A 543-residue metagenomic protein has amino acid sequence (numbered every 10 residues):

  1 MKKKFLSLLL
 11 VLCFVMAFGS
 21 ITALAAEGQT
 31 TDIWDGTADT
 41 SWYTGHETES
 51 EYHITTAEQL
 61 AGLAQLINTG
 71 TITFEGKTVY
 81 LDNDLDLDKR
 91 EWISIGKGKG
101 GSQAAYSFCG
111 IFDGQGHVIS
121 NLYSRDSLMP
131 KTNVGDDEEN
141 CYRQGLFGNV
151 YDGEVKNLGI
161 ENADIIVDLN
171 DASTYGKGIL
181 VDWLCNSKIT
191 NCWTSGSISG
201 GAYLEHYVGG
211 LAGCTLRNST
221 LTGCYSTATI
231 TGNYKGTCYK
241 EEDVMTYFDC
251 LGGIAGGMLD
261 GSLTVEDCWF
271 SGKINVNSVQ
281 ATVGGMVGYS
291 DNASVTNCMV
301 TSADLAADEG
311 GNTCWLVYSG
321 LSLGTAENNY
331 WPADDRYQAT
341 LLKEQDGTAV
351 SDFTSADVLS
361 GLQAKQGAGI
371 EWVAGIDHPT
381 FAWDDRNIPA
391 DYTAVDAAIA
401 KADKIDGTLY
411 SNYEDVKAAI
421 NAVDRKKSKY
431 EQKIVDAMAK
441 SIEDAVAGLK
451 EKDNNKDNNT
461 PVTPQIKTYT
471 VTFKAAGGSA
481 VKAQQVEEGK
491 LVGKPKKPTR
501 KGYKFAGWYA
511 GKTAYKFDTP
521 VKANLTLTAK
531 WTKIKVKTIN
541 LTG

Functional and structural regions predicted by a protein language model:
M1-L10: Positively charged n-region of N-terminal signal peptides that target proteins for export
V15-L24: C-terminal segment of classical bacterial N-terminal signal peptides
A26-A390, I539-L541: Surface-exposed repetitive/solenoidal architectures
D35, I54-T55, S107-C109, N121 (+7 more regions): Secondary-structure capping and domain/repeat boundary segments
L81, N329, V416-I420, Y469-V471 (+1 more regions): Disulfide-stabilized extracellular beta-strand modules
L158, A419, M438, V492-G493: Contiguous beta-strand segments of beta-sheet-rich domains
S322-A326, Q366-D384, Q432-D444, K512-K533: Extracellular interaction modules
K401-K450, W508-A510: Amphipathic, non-membrane alpha-helical rod segments
